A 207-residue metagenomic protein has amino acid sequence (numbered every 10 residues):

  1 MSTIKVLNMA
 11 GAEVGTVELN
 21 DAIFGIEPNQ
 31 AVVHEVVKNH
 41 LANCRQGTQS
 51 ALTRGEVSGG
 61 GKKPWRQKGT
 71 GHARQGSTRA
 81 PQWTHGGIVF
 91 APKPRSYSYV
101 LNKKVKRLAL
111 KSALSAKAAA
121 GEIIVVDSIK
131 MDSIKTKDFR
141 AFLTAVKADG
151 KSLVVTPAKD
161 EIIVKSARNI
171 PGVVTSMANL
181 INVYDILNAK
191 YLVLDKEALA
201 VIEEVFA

Functional and structural regions predicted by a protein language model:
M1-Q46, A91-A207: Extended polybasic, low-complexity segments that bind anionic RNA or targeting/receptor surfaces
I4, N8, E18, H40 (+4 more regions): Exposed boundary/loop context
A31-K68: A short, flexible low-complexity segment enriched in Lys/Arg and Gly/Pro that occurs in N-terminal basic tails
R54-F90: Glycine/serine-rich anion-binding loops at beta->alpha junctions that coordinate negatively charged ligand groups
